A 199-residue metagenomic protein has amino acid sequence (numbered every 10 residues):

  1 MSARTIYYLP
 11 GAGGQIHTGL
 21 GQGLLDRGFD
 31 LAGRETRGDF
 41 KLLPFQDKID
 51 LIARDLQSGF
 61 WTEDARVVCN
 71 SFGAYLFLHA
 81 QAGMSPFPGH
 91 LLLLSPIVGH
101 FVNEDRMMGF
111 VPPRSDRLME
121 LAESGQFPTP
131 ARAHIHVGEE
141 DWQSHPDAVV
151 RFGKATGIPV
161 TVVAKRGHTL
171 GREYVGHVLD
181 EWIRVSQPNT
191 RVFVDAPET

Functional and structural regions predicted by a protein language model:
S2-E63, G167, F193: Active-site catalytic motif of lipid deacylating hydrolases and related acyltransferases
Y7-G11, N70, V137: The conserved beta1-alpha1 loop
T36-D39, L92-F101: Active-site nucleophile loop of the alpha/beta-hydrolase fold
F45-K48, P96-E123, Y174-V175: Flexible "cap/lid" loop of the alpha/beta hydrolase fold
D47-K48, G171-V185: Post-His helix in hydrolase/transferase enzymes
V68-L78: Gly/Ala-rich beta-loop-alpha elbow adjacent to hydrolase catalytic centers
T129, H134-V137: Short beta-strand/loop motif that positions the catalytic acidic residue of the alpha/beta-hydrolase fold
W142-A148, G171: Conserved alpha/beta-hydrolase "acid-adjacent" motif
